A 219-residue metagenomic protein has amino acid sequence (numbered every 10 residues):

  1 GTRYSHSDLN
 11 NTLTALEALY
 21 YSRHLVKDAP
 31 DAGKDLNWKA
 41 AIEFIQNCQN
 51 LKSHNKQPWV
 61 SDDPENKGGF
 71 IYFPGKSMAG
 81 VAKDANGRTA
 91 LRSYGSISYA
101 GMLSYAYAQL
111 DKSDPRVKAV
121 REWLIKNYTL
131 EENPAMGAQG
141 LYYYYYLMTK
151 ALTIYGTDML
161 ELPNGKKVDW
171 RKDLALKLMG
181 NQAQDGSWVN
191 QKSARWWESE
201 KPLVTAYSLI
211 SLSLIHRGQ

Functional and structural regions predicted by a protein language model:
G1-L176, G180-Q219: An alpha-helical repeat/solenoid feature that recognizes helix-turn-helix modules
